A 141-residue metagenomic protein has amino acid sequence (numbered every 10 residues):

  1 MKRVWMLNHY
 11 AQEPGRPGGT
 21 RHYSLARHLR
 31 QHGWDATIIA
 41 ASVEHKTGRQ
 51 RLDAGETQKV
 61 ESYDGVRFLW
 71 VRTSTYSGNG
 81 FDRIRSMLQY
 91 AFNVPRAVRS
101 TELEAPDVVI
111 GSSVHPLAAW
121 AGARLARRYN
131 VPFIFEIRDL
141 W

Functional and structural regions predicted by a protein language model:
M1, G33, A105-P106, N130: A general structural motif
M1-D64: N-terminal subdomain of nucleotide-sugar transferases
K2, Y63-W70, N130-I134: Short coil-to-beta-strand
Q12, E44-K46, Y76, L117 (+1 more regions): Surface-exposed, flexible loop/turn segments at secondary-structure boundaries
P14, I84-V98, P106-Y129, F135-R138: An aromatic- and histidine-rich active-site surface loop
G18-G19, Q50-R51, D82, A121-R124: Short amphipathic alpha-helical segments
I38-T101: A conserved catalytic-core segment of Leloir-type glycosyltransferases
V66, R138-W141: Mobile beta-alpha loop/short-helix "lid" or hinge segments that flank ligand
